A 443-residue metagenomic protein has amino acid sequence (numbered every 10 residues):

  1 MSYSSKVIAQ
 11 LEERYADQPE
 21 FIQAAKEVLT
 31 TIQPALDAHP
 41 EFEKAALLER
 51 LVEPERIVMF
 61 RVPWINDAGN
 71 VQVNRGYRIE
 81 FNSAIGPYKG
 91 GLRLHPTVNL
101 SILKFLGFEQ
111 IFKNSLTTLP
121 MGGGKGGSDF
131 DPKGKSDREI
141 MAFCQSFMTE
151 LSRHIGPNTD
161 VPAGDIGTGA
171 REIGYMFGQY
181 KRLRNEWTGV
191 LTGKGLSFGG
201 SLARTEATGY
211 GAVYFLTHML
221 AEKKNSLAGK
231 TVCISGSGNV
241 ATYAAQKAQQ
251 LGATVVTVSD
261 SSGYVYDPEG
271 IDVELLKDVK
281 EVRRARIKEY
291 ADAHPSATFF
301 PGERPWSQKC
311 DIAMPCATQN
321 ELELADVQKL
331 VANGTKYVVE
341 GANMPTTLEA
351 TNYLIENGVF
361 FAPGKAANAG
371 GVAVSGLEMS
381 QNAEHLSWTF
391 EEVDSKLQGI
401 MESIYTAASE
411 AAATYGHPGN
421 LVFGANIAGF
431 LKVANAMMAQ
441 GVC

Functional and structural regions predicted by a protein language model:
S2-A24, M219-L220, V331-C443: Adenosine-phosphate binding glycine-rich loop
I22, A38-A45, T118, I155-G164 (+4 more regions): Flexible, glycine/charged-enriched surface loops at secondary-structure junctions
E41-Q72: Structured beta-strand/loop patches that form or line metal/cofactor-binding pockets in enzymes
F81-G91, T97-G124, L183-V190: ATP-dependent carboxylate/acyl-activation modules
N114-A228: Glycine/serine-rich phosphate-binding loop and adjoining beta1-alpha1 elements at the start of nucleotide-handling
T192-G195, G200-K309: Glycine-rich phosphate/diphosphate-binding loop of Rossmann-like nucleotide-binding domains
G263-F361, A366: Rossmann-like adenosine-cofactor binding region
